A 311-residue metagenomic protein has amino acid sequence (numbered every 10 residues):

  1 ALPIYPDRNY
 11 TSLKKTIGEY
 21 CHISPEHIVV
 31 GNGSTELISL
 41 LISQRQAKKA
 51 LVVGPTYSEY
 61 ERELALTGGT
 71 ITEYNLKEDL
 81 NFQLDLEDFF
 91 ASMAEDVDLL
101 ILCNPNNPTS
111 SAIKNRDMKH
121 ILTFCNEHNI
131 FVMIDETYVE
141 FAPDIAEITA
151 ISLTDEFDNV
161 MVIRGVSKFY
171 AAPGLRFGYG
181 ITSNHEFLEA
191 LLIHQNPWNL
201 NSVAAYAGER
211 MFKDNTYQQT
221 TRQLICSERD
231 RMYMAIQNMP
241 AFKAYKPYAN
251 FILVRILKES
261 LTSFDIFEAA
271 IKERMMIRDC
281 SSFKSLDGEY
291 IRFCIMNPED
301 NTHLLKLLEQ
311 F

Functional and structural regions predicted by a protein language model:
A1-E36, L40: N-terminal small-domain helix-loop-helix segment of the aminotransferase-like
N9, N159-N238, F242-Y245: PLP-dependent aminotransferase class I/II
T11, S43-L102: PLP-dependent aminotransferase-like
S24-I28, K49, E136, D158-N159: Short acidic capping loops at alpha-helix termini that bridge into adjacent secondary structure
T72-N75, L99-N106, V132-E136, K246-P247: Short beta-strands and strand-loop turn motifs
Q83-D96, P108-V132, E136-F169: Active-site pre-lysine segment of PLP-dependent enzymes
C226, M239-E273: Conserved PLP-binding catalytic core of the aspartate aminotransferase-like
K272-M275, S282-F311: PLP-dependent enzyme catalytic core of the Aspartate aminotransferase-like
